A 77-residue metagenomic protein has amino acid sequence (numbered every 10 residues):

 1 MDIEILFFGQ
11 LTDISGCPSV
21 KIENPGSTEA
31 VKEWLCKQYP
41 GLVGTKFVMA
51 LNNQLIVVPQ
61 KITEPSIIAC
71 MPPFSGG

Functional and structural regions predicted by a protein language model:
M1-G76: Ubiquitin-like/PB1-type beta-grasp interaction modules and other compact soluble beta-rich domains
